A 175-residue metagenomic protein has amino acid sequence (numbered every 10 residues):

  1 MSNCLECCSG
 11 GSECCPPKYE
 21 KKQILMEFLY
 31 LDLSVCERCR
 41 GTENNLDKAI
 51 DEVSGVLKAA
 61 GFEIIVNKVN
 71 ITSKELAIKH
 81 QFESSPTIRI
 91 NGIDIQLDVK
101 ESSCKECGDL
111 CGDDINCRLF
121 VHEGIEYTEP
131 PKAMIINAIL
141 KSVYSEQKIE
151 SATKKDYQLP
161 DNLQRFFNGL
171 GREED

Functional and structural regions predicted by a protein language model:
S2-E27, L31-I65, I78-E83, I90 (+1 more regions): Non-globular targeting/processing and membrane-anchoring segments
I65-I71: A short acidic/basic microdomain associated with nuclease active sites
I71-A77: Short, solvent-exposed loop/turn elements at beta->coil junctions and helix N-caps that rim active or binding pockets
